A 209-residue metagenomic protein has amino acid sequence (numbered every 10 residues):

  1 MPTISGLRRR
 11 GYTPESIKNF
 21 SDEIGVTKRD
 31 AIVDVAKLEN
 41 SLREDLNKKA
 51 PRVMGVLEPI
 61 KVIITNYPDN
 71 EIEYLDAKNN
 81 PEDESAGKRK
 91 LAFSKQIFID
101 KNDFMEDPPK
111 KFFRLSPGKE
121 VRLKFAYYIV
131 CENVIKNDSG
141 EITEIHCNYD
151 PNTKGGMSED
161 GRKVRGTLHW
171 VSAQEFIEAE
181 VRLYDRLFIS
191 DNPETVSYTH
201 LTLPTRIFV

Functional and structural regions predicted by a protein language model:
P2-A86: Extended, domain-scale alpha-helical bundle/helix-rich regions
R8-G11, A50-V56, I63-N66, D83 (+5 more regions): A general structural signal for short secondary-structure junctions and capping/turn motifs
S16-K18, K61-I63, F98, E120-R122 (+2 more regions): Structured core elements
I60-K110, E159, E178, R182-Y184: Proteolytic maturation boundary segments
F98-R122, A126-Y128: Flexible, glycine/threonine-enriched loop-and-boundary segments that flank and lead into catalytic domains of large
Y127-V130, V134-Y198: C-terminal, non-catalytic macromolecule-binding modules
T199-T205: Conserved small/polar residues in nucleotide/adenosyl-binding loops
